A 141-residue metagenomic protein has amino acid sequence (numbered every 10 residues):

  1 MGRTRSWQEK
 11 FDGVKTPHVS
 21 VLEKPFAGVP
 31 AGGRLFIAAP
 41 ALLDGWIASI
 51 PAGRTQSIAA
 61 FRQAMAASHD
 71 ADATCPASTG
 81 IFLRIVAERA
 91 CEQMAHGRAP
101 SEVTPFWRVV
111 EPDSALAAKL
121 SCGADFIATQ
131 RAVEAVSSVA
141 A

Functional and structural regions predicted by a protein language model:
R3-A141: Nucleic acid-binding interface residues in structured DNA/RNA-binding domains, emphasizing the DNA-engaging scaffolds
